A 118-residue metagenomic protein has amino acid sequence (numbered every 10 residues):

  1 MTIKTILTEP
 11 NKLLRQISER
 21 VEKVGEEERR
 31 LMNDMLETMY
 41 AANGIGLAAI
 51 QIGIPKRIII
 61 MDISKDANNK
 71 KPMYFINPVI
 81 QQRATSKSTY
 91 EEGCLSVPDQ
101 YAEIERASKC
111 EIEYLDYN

Functional and structural regions predicted by a protein language model:
M1-N118: Positively charged
